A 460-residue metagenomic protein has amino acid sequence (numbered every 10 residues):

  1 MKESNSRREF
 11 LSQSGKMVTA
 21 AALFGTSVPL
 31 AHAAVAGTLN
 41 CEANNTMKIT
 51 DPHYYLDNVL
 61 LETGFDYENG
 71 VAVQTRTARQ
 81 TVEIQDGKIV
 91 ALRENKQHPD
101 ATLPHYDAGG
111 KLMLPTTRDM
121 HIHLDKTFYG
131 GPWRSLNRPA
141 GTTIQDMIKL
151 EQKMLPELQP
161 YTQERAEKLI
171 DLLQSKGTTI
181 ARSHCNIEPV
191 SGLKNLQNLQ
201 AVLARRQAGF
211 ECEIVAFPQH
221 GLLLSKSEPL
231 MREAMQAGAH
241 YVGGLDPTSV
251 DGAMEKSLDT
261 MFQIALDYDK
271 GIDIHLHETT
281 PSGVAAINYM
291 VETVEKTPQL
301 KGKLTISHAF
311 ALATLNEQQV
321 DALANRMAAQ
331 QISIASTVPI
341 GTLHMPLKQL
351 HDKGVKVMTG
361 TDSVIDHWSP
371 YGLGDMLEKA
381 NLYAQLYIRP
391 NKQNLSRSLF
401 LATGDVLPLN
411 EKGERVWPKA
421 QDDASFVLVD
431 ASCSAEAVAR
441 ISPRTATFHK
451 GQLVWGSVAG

Functional and structural regions predicted by a protein language model:
K2-D100: N-terminal metal-binding scaffold of metallo-dependent hydrolase/deaminase domains
T46-L61, Q85-D86, H98-R138: Replace "His-x-His-based motif
K111-M113, G130-H184, V190-R205, L230-Q236 (+1 more regions): Alpha-helical scaffold segments that flank or form the walls of functional sites
F128-T162, A286-T305, L323, L373-P390: Active-site gating loops and adjacent loop-to-helix segments of metal-dependent hydrolytic enzymes
L150-E164, V215-S225, S249: Active-site mouth loops of central-metabolism enzymes
K194-A208, L224-T305, A311-I332, G341-T359 (+1 more regions): Histidine/acidic residue-rich metal-binding segments in metalloenzymes
T293-L304, K348-V429: His/Asp/Glu-enriched, well-ordered alpha-helical/loop segment that forms or immediately abuts the divalent-metal
W417-G460: C-terminal cap of metal-dependent C-N hydrolases
